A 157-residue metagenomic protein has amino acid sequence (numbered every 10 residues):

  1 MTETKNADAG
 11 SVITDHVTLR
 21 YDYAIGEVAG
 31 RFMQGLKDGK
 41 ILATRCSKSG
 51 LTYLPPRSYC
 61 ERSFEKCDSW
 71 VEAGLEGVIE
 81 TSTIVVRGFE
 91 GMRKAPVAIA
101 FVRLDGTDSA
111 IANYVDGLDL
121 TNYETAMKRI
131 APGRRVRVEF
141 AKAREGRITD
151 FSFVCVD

Functional and structural regions predicted by a protein language model:
M1-I41, D150: A broadly conserved sequence feature marking short terminus-proximal activation segments in nucleic acid-centric
K40-A43, G50, R57: Residues immediately within or flanking Cys/His clusters that coordinate Zn2+ in small zinc-binding modules
S47-G50, S63-F64, T107: Short Cys/His-rich metal-coordination motifs, predominantly Zn2+-binding knuckles/fingers
G77-I79: Conserved hydrophobic positions within beta-strands
S82-G88, T107, A143: Short, conserved beta-turn/loop elements at beta-strand boundaries and strand-helix junctions
M92-I111: OB-fold (S1/OB) nucleic-acid-binding surfaces
D119-R137: Short nucleic-acid-contacting surface segments enriched for D/E, G, S/T with interspersed K/R
E139-D157: OB-fold/S1-family single-stranded nucleic acid-binding modules
